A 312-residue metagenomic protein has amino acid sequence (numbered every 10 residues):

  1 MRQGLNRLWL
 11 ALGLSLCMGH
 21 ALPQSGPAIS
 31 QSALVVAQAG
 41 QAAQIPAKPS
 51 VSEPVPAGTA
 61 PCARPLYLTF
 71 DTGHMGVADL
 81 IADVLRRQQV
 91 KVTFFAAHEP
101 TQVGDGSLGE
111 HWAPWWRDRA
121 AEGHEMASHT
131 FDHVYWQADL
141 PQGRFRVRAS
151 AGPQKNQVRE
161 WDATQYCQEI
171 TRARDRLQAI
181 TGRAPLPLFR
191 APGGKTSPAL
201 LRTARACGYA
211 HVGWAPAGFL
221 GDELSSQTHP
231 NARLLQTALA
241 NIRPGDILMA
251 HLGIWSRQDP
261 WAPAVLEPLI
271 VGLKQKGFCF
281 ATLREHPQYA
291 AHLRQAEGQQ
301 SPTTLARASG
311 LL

Functional and structural regions predicted by a protein language model:
R2-W9, L14-T69, H74-Q88, S107-R117 (+5 more regions): N-terminal pre-catalytic segment of deacetylase/amide-hydrolase enzymes
V36, G40-Q154, V158-W161, E169-L186 (+1 more regions): Active-site beta->alpha N-cap acidic-glycine motif
F70-G73, F95-E99, H129-H133, A191-G194 (+3 more regions): Active-site-proximal beta-strand/loop segments in catalytic clefts of secreted hydrolases
A113, E160-Q168, T228, A232 (+2 more regions): Non-membrane alpha-helical structural segments and their capping/turn regions in soluble enzymes
A138-F145, E223-T228, Q258-A264, H292-E297: Histidine/acidic-residue-rich catalytic or RNA/ligand-binding cores of hydrolases and nuclease-related proteins
I180-A204: Basic- and aromatic-lined ligand-binding clefts that recognize polyanionic substrates
K195-N241, F278-Y289: His/Asp/Glu-enriched short active-site or ligand-binding loop at hydrolase and phosphoryl-transfer sites
L235-T282: Catalytic grooves of carbohydrate-active enzymes
